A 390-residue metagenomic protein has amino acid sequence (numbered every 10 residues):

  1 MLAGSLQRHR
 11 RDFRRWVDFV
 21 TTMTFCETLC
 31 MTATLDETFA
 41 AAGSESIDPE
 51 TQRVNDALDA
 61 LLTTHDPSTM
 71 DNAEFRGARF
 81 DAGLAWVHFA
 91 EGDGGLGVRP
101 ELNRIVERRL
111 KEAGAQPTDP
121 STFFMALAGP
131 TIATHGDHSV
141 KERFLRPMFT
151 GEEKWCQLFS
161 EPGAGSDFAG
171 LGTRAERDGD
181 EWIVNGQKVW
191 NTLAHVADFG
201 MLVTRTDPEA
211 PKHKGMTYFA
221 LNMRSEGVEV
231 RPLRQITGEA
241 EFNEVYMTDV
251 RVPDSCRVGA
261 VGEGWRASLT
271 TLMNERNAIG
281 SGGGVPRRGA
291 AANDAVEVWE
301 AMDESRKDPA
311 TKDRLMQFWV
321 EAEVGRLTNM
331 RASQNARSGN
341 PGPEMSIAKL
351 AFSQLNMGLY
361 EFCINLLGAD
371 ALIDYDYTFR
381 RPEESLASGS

Functional and structural regions predicted by a protein language model:
Q7-H9: Low-complexity, intrinsically disordered or signal/transmembrane-proximal segments
V20-F123, A133, V140-T150, E304 (+3 more regions): Amphipathic, small/basic residue-rich leader segments at the start of a protein or domain
G151-F159, V203: A short, Trp-centered hydrophobic/proline-enriched beta-strand micro-motif
T173-E176: A structural signal for short hydrophobic beta-strand segments in well-ordered beta-sheet cores
N185-R231: A short core secondary-structure module
V228-L327: Glycine-rich beta->alpha junctions and the first turn(s) of the following alpha-helix
E323-L386: C-terminal helix-coil-helix/basic helical segment that borders enzyme active sites and/or dimer interfaces and provides
